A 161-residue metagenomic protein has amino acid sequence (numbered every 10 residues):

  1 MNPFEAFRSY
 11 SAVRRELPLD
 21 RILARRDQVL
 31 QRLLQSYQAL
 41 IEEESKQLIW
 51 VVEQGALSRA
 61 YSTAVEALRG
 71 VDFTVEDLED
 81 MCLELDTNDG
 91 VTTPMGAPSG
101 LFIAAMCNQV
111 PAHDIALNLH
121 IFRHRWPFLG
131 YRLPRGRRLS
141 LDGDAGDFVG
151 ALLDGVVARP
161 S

Functional and structural regions predicted by a protein language model:
M1-S161: Charge-rich, low-hydrophobicity low-complexity segments
